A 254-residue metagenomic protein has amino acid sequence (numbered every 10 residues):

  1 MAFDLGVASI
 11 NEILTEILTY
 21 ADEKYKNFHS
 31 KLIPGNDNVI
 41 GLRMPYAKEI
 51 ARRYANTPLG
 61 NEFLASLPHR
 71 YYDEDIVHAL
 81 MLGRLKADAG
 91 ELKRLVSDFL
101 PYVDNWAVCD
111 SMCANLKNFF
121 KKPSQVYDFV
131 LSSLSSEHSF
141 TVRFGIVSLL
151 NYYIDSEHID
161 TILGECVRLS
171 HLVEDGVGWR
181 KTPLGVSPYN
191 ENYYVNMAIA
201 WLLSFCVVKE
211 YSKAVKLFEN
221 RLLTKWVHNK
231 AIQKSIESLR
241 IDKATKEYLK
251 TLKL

Functional and structural regions predicted by a protein language model:
M1-L254: Alpha-helical scaffold domains
